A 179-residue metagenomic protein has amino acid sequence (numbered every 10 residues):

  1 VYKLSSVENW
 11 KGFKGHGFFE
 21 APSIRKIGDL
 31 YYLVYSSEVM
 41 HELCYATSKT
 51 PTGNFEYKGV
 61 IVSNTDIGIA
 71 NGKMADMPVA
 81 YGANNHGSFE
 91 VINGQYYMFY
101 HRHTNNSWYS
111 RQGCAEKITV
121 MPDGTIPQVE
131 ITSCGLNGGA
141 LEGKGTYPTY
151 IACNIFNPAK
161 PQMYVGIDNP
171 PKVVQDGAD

Functional and structural regions predicted by a protein language model:
V1-D179: Carbohydrate-active catalytic/glycan-binding domains of CAZyme proteins, especially the secreted or lumenal ectodomains
